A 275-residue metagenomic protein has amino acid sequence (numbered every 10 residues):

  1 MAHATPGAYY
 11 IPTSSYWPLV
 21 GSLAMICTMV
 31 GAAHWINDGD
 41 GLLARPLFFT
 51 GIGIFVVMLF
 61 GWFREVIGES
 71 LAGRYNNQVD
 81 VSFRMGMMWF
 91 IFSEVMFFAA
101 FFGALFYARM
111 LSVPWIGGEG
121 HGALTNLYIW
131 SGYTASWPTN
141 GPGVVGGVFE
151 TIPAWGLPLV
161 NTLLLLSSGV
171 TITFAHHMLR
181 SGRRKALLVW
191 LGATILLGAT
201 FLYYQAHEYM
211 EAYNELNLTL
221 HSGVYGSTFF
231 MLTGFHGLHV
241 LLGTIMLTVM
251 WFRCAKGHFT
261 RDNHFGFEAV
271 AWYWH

Functional and structural regions predicted by a protein language model:
M1-W274: ...captures the hydrophobic TM-helix bundle architecture rather than a specific catalytic motif, and can also fire on
